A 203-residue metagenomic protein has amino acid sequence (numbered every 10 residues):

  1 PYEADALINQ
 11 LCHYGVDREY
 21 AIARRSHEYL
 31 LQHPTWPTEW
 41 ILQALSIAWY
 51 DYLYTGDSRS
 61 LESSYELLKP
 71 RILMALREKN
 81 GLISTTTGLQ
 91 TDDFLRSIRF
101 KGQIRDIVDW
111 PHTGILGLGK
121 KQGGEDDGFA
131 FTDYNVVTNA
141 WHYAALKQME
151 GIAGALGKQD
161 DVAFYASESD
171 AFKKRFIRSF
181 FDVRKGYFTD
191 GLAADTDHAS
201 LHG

Functional and structural regions predicted by a protein language model:
P1-D93, G123, N135: Substrate-binding groove/exosite segments of carbohydrate-active enzymes
H27, Q32-A44, R77-D170, K174-G203: The feature captures the catalytic groove of carbohydrate-active enzymes
